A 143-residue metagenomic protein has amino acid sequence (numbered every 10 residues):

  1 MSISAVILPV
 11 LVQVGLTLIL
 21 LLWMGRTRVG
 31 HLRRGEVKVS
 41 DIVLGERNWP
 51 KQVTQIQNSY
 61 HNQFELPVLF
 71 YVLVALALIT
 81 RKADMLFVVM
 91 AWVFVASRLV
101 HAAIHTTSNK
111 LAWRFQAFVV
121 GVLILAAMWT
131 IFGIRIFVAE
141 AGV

Functional and structural regions predicted by a protein language model:
V6-G25: Alpha-helical transmembrane segments
V12-G15, W92-A96, Q116, L123: Hydrophobic residues within alpha-helical transmembrane segments of multi-pass solute transporters/permease subunits
R26-R33, K110, F137-A141: Transmembrane helix-loop junctions in multipass membrane proteins, especially transporters and channels
T27-Q57: Cytosolic, membrane-interface loops and tails of multi-pass inner-membrane proteins
H61-L76: Core segments of transmembrane alpha-helices that mediate helix-helix packing or line hydrophobic substrate/ligand
V72-A96: Short alpha-helical packing/oligomerization segments
V100-A126: Interfacial loop-to-transmembrane junctions
M128-V143: Juxtamembrane boundary at the C-terminal end of a transmembrane helix
